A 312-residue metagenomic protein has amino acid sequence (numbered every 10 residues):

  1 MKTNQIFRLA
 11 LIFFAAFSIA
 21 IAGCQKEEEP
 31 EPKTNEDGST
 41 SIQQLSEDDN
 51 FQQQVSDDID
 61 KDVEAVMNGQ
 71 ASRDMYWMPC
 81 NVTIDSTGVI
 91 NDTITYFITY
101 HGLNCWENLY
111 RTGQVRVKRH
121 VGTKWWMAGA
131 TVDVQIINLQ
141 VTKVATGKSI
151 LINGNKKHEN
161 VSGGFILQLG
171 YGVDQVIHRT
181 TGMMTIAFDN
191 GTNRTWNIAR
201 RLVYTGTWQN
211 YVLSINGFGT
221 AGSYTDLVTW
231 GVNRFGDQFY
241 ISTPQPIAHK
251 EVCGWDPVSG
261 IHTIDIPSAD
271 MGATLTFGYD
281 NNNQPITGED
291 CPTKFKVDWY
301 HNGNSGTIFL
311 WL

Functional and structural regions predicted by a protein language model:
K2-L11: Bacterial N-terminal signal peptides that target proteins for export
F13-A16: Short, linear, compositionally biased motifs with a strong N-terminal bias
A20-G23: C-terminal motif of bacterial Sec signal peptides marking the signal peptidase cleavage site
K26-L312: Low-complexity, intrinsically disordered segments exposed to solvent
